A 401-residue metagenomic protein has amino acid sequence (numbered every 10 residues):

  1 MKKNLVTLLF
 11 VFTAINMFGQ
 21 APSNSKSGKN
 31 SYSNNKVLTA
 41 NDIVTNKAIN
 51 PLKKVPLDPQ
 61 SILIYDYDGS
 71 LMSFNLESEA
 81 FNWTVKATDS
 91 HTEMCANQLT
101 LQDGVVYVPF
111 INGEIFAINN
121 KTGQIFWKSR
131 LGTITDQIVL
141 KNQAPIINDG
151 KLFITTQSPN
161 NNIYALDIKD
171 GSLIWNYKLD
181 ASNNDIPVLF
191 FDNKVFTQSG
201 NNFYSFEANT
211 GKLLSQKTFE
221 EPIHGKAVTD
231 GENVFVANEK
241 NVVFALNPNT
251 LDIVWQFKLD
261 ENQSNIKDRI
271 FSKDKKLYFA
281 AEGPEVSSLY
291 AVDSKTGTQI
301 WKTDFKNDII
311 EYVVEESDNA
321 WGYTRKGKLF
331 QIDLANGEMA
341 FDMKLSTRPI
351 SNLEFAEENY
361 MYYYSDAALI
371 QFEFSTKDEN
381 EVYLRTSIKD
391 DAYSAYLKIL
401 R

Functional and structural regions predicted by a protein language model:
M1-S23: Bacterial Sec-dependent N-terminal signal peptides
Q20-R401: Secretory-pathway ectodomains
